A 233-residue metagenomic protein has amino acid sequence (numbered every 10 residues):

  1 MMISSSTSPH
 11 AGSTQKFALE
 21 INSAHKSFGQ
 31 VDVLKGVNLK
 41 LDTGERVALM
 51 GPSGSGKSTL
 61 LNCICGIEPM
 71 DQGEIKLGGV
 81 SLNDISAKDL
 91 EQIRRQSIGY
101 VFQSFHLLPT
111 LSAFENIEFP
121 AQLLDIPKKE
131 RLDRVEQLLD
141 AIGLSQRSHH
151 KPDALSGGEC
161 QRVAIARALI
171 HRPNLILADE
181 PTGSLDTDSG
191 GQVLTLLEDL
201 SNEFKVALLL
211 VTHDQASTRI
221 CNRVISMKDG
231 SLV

Functional and structural regions predicted by a protein language model:
M1-H25, V233: ABC-family P-loop ATPase nucleotide-binding domain
K16-M227: ABC family nucleotide-binding domain
